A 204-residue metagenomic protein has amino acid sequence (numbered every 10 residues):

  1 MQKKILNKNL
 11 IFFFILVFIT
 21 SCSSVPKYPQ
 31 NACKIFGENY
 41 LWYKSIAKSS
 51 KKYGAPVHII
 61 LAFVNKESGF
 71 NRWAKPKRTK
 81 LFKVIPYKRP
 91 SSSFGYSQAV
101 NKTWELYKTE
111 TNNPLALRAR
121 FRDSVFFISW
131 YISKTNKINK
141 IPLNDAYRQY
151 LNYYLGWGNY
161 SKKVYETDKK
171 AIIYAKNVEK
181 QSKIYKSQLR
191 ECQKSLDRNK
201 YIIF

Functional and structural regions predicted by a protein language model:
Q2-I11: Bacterial N-terminal signal peptides that target proteins for export
T20-S21: C-terminal motif of bacterial Sec signal peptides marking the signal peptidase cleavage site
S24-R198, I203: Catalytic glycan-binding domains that act on GlcNAc-containing polysaccharides
